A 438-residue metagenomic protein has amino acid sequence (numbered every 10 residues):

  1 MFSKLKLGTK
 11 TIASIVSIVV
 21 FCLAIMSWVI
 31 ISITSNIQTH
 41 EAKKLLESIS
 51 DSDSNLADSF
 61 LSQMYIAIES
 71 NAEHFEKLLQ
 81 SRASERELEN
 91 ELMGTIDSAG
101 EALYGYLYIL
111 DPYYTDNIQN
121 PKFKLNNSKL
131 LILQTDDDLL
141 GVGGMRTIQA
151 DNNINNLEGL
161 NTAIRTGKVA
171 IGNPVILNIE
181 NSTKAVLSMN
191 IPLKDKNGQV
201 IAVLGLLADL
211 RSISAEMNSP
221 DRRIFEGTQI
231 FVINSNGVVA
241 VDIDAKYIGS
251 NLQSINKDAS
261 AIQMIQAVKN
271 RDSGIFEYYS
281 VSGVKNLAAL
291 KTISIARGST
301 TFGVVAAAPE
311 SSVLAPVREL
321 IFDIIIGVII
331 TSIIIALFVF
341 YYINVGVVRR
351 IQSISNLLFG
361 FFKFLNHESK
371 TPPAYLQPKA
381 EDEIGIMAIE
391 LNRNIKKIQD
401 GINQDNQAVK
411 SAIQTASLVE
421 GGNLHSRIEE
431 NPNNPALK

Functional and structural regions predicted by a protein language model:
G8-N90, G94-A102: Juxtamembrane extracytoplasmic/periplasmic/luminal helical "stalk" adjacent to the first N-terminal
K10, S14, I31, S35 (+4 more regions): Cytoplasmic juxtamembrane amphipathic helix immediately C-terminal to a transmembrane segment
I12-V29, G303-I354: Cytoplasm-proximal transmembrane signaling helix
E85-A99, V203, L207-I248: Solvent-exposed, extracytoplasmic
D97-T183, V238-D258: Extracellular/periplasmic ligand-sensing ectodomains of membrane signal-transduction proteins
S182-S219, V241, L287-I293, T300-P316: Conserved beta-strands of PAS-like sensory domains
K194, I255-F322: Extracellular/periplasmic juxtamembrane segments that couple receptor/chemosensory ectodomains to their
V345-N394, Q404-V419, S426-K438: HAMP signal relay modules and closely related sensory coiled-coil linkers that couple transmembrane inputs to cytosolic
